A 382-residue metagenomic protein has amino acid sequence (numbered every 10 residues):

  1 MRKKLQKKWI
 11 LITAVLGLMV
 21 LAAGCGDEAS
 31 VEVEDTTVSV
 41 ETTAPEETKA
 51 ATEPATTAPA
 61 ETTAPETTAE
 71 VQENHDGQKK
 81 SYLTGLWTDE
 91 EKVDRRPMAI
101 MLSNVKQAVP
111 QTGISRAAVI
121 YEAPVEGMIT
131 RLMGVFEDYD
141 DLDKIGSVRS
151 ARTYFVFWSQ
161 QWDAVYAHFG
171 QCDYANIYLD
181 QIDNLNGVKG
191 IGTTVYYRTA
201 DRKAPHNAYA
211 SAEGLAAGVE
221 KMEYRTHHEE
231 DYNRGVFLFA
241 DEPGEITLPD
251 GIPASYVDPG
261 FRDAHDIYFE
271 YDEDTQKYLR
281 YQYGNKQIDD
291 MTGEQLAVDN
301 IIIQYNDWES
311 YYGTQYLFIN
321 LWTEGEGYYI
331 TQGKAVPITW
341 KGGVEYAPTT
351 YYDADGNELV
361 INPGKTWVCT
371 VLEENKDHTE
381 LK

Functional and structural regions predicted by a protein language model:
R2-I12: Bacterial N-terminal signal peptides that target proteins for export
K3-K4, P45, K221: General helical secondary-structure elements
K4-L5, E32, A51, M133 (+1 more regions): Small/flexible residues
L11-M19: Hydrophobic helical h-region of N-terminal Sec-dependent signal peptides in bacterial secretory/periplasmic proteins
L21-G24: C-terminal motif of bacterial Sec signal peptides marking the signal peptidase cleavage site
E28-W87: N-terminal, intrinsically disordered, polar/charged segments of Gram-positive cell-envelope systems that serve as
A69-Y121, E126-K382: A surface/extracellular/periplasmic glyco- and lipid-processing/surface-interacting theme
